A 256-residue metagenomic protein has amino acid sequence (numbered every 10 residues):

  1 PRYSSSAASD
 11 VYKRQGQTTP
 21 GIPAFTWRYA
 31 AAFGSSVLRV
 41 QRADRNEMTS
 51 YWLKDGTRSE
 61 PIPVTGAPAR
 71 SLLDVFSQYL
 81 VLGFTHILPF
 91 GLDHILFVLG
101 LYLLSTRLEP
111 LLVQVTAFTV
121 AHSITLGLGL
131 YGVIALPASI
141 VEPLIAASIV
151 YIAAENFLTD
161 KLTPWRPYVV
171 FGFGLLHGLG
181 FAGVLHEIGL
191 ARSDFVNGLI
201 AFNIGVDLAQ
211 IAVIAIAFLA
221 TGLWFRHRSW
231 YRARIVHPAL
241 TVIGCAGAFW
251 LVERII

Functional and structural regions predicted by a protein language model:
P1-Y12: Single conserved hydrophobic/aromatic residue that forms the stacking wall/gate of nucleotide- or nucleobase-binding
R14-T19: Short, hydrophobic beta-strand segments
P20-V37: Short, surface-exposed ligand- or partner-binding patches at beta-edge/loop junctions that are enriched in aromatics
L38-D74: Extended, hydrophilic extramembrane loops/domains of integral membrane proteins
P68-F90: Cytosolic-side membrane-insertion boundary helix
H86-I256: Hydrophobic alpha-helical transmembrane segments in multi-pass membrane proteins
